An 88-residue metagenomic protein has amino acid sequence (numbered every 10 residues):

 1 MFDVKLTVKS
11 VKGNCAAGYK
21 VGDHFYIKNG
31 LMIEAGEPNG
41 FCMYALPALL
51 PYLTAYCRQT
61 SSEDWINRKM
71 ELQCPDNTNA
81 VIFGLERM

Functional and structural regions predicted by a protein language model:
F2, T60-M88: Short, compact, well-ordered microdomains
V4-K9: A short beta-strand micro-motif
N14: Metallocofactor- and cofactor-centric catalytic cores in central/energy metabolism, strongly enriched
G30-L31: Short, surface-exposed secondary-structure boundary micro-motifs
P38-Y56: Short, compositionally biased
